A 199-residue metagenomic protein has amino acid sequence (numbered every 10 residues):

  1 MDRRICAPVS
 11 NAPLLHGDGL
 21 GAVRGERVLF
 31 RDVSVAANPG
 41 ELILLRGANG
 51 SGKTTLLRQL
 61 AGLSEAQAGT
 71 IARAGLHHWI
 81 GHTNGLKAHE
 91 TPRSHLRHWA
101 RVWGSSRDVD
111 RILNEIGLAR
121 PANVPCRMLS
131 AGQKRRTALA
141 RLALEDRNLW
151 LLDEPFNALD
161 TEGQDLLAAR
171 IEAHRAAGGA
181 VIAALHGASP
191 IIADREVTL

Functional and structural regions predicted by a protein language model:
R46-A48: The feature captures the beta-strand-to-loop junction immediately N-terminal to the Walker
A61: Helix-to-loop junction immediately C-terminal to a conserved catalytic motif
T83, A88-G104, D108: Q-loop/switch helix immediately C-terminal to the Walker
R107-P121: Conserved ABC ATPase "signature" region
P125-G132: Conserved ABC ATPase signature
L139, G178: Hydrophobic anchor residue at the start of the ABC signature
L142-A143: ABC ATPase C-loop
W150-E154: Catalytic Walker B motif of ABC-type/P-loop ATPase nucleotide-binding domains
